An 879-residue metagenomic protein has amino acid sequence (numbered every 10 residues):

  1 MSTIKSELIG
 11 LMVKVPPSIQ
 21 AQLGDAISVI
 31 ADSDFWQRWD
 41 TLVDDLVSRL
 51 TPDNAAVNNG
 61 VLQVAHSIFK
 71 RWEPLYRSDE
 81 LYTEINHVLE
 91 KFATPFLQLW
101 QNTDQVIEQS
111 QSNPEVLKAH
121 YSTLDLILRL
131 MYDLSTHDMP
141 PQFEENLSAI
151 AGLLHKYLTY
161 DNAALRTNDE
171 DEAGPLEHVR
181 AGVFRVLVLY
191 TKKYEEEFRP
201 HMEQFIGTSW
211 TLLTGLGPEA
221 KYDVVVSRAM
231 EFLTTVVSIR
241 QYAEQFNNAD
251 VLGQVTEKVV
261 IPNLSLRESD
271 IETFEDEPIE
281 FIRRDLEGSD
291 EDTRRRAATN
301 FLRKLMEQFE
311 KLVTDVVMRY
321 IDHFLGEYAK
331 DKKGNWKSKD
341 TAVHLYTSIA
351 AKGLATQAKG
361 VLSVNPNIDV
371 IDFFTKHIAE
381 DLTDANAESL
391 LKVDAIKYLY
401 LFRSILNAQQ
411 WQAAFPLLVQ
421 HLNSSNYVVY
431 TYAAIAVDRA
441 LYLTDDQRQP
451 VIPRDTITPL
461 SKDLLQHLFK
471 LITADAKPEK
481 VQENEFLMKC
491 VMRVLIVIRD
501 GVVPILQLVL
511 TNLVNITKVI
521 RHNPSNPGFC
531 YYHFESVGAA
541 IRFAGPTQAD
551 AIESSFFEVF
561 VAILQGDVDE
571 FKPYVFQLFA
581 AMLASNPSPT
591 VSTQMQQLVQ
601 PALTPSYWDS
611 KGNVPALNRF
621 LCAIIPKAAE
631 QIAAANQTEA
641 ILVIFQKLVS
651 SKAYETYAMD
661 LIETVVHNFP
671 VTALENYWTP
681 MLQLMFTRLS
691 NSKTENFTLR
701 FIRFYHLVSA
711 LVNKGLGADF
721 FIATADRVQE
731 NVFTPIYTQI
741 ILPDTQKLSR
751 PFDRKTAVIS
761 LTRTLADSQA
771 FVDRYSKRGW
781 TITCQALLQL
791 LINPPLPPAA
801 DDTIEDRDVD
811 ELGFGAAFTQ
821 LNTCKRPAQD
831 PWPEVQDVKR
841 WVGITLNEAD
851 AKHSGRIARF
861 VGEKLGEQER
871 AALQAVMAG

Functional and structural regions predicted by a protein language model:
M1-G879: Karyopherin-beta/Importin-beta family HEAT-repeat alpha-solenoid scaffold
